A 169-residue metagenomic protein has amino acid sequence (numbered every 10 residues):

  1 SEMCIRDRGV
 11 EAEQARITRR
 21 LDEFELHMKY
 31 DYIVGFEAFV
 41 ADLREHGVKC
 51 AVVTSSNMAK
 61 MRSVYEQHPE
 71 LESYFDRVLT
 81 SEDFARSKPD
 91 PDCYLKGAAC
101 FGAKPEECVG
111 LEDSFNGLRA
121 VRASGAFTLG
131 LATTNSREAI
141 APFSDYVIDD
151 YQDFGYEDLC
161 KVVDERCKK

Functional and structural regions predicted by a protein language model:
M3-C4: Short, small-residue-biased leader/transition segments that mark boundaries at the very start of proteins
Q14-D22, F75-V78: Short, basic/glycine-rich phosphate-binding loops at helix/coil junctions that contact nucleotide phosphates
E23-E25, A120: Short, basic, glycine/proline-bearing loop/turn elements
L26-V52, M58-R62: Short, acidic loop-to-helix structural element flanking the phosphoryl-transfer center in phosphate-processing enzymes
A41, N57-K169: Asp-based, Mg2+/Mn2+-dependent phosphohydrolase catalytic module
